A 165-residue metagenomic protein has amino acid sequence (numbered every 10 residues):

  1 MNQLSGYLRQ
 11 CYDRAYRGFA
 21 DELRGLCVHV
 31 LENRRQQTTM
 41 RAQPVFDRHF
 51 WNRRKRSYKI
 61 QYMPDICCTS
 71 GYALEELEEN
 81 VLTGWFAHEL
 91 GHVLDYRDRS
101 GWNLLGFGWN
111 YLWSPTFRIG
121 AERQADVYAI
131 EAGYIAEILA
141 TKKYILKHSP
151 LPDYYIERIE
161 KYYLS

Functional and structural regions predicted by a protein language model:
M1-K55: A metal-dependent hydrolase signature that marks the N-terminal structural subdomain at the beginning of catalytic folds
R17-R34, Q61-L77, E160-Y163: Charged, low-complexity, helix/coiled-coil-prone segments
R41-N80, Y96: Active-site scaffold of zinc-dependent metalloenzymes
N80, D95-D126: Post-HEXXH active-site segment of zinc metalloproteases
V81-E89: Short alpha-helical catalytic segment bearing the HExxH-like zincin motif of zinc-dependent metalloproteases
E89-V93, Y128: Short alpha-helical functional segments enriched in proximate histidine and acidic residues
E131-S165: Long, well-structured alpha-helical subdomains associated with metal-dependent extracellular/ecto-lumenal hydrolases
